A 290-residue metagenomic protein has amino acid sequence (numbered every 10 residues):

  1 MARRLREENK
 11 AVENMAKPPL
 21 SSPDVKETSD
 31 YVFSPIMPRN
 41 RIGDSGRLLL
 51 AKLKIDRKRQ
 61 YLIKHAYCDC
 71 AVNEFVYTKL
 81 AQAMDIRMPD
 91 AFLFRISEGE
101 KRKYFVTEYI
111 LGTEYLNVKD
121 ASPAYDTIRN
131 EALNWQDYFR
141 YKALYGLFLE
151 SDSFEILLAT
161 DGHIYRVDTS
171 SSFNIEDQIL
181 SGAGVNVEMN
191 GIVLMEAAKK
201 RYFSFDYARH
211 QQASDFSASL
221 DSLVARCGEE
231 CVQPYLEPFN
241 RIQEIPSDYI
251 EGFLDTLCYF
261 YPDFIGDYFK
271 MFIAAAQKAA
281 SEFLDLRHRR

Functional and structural regions predicted by a protein language model:
M1-E7: Short Lys/Arg-rich cationic patches that frequently serve as NLS/NoLS or arginine-rich RNA/DNA-binding motifs
K10-A11, M15-P18: N-terminal cationic leader/targeting segments used for protein routing and processing
K17-L116, E150-S151: Conserved ATP-binding subdomain of kinase catalytic cores across diverse folds
A66-C68, L93-E98, I110, D161 (+4 more regions): An acidic- and aromatic-residue-enriched active-site/binding cleft used to recognize and process polar
D90-F92, V106, L157, Y165-D168 (+1 more regions): A structural signal for short, well-ordered beta-strand segments and their strand-loop junctions that often border
Y125-S181: Conserved kinase catalytic-core segment
H163-R290: C-terminal catalytic region of ATP-dependent kinase domains
